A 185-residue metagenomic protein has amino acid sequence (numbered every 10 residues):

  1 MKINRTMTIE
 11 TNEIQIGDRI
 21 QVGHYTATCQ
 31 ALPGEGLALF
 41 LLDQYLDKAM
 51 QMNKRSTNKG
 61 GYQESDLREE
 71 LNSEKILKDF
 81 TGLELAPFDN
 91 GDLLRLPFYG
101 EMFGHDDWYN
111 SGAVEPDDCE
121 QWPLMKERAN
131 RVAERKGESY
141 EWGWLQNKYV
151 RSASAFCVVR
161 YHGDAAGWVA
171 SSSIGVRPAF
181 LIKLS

Functional and structural regions predicted by a protein language model:
M1-S185: Collagenous Gly-X-Y triple-helix signature in extracellular proteins
